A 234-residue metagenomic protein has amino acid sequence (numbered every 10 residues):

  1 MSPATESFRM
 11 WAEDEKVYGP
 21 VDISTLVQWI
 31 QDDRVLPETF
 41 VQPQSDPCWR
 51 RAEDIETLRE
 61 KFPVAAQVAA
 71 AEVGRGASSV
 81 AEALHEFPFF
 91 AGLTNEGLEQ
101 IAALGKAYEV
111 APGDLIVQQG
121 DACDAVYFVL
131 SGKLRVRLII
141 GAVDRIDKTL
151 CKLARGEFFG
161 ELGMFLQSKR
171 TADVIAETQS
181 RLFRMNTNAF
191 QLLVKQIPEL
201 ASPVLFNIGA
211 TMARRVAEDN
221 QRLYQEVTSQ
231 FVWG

Functional and structural regions predicted by a protein language model:
M1-L104, E109-P112: Protein-protein interaction regions
S7, K133, Q179-R181: Structural motif
P20, G92, V126-F128, K152 (+1 more regions): Short aromatic/basic micro-patch
R51, T57-E60, T149-L205: Cyclic-nucleotide recognition modules
V68-E82, G97, R170-T171, N188-T228: A small-molecule sensor/coupling module
G113, D124-G141, R155-G156: Glycine- and acidic-residue-biased ligand/ion/polar-headgroup-sensing regions
I116-D121: Short phosphate-coordinating micro-motif centered on Lys-Gly-acidic
G141-D147: Short, solvent-exposed loop/turn segments that connect beta-strands within catalytic domains and beta-strand-rich
